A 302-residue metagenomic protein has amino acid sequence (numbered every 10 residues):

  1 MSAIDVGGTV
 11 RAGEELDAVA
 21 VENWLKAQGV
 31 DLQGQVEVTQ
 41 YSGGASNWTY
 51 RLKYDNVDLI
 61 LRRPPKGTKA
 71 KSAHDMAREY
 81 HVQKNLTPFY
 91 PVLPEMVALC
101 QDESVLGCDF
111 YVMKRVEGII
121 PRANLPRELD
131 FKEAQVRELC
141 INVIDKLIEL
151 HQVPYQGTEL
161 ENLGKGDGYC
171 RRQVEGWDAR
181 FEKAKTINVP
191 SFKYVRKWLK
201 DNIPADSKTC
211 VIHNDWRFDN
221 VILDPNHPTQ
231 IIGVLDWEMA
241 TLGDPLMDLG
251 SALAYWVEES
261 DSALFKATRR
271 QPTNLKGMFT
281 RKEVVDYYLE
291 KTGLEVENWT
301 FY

Functional and structural regions predicted by a protein language model:
S2-L32, V36: Juxta-kinase regulatory segment immediately upstream of eukaryotic protein kinase catalytic domains
Q35-V211, P225-T229: ATP-binding pocket architecture of kinase catalytic cores
G164-K165, E295-Y302: All-alpha amphipathic helical-bundle segments outside canonical DNA-binding/catalytic cores that form hydrophobic
V211-H213, F218: Catalytic-loop of the protein kinase fold
V221-L223: Hydrophobic residue at the +6 position relative to the catalytic HRD Asp in the kinase catalytic loop
L235-A240: Activation of the activation-loop gatekeeper triad in protein kinase-fold domains
D244: Extracytoplasmic catalytic/substrate-binding loops of multi-pass membrane glycan-assembly enzymes
M247-G293: Active-site activation/catalytic loop segments of kinase-like enzymes and analogous catalytic loops in related
